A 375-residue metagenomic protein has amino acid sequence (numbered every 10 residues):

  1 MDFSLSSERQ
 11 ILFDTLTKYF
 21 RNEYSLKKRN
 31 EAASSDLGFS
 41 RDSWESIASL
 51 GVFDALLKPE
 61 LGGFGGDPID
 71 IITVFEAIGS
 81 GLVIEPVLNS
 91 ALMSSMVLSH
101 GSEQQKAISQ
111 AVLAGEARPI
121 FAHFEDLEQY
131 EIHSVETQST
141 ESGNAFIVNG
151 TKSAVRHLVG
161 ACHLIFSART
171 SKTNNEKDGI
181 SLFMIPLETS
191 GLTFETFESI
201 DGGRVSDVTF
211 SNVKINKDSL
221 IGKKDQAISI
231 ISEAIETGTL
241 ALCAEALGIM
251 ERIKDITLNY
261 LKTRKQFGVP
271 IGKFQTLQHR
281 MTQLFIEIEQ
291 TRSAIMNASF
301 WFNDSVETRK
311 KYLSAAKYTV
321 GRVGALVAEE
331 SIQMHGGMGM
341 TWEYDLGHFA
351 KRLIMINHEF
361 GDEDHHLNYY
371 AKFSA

Functional and structural regions predicted by a protein language model:
M1-E85, G101-Q104, G115-E116, E141-F146 (+1 more regions): Alpha-helical interface subdomain recognition
L92-G101: Helix-loop "lid/cap" segments that line or gate small-molecule binding pockets
S109-Q110, L127, E136-Q138, K152-R156 (+2 more regions): A generic local secondary-structure boundary/capping motif
G115-D126, F166: A short, Trp-centered hydrophobic/proline-enriched beta-strand micro-motif
H123-E125, K152, A168-T170, M184-L187 (+5 more regions): Short, structured patches in soluble enzyme cores that scaffold and shape functional sites
E131-N149: Cytochrome P450 C-terminal beta-domain/meander region
S134-E136, A154-V155, P186-L220: Flexible, small-/acidic-enriched active-site or ligand-binding loops
N149-L192: A short core secondary-structure module
